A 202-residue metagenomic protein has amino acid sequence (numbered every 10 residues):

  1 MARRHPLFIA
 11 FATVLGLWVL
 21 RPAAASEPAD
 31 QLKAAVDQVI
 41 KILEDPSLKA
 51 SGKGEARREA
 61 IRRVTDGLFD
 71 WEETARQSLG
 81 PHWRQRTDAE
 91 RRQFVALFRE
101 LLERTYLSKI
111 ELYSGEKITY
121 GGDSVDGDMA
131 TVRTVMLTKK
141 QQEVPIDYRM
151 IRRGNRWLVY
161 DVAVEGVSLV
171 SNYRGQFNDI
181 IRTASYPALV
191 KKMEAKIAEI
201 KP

Functional and structural regions predicted by a protein language model:
R3-F8: N-terminal export leaders
I9-W18: Bacterial N-terminal signal peptides
L20-A25: Sec/Tat signal peptide C-region and signal peptidase I cleavage site
E27-T105: Early exported N-terminus immediately downstream of N-terminal targeting peptides
D30, K41, D45-G52, A56 (+7 more regions): Surface-exposed, polar/charged faces of alpha-helical domains in mature secreted/periplasmic/lumenal proteins
R104-V144, M193-P202: Surface-exposed, charged secondary-structure patches
E143-S171: Short beta-strand edge/turn micro-motifs at domain boundaries
D161-P202: Low-complexity, intrinsically disordered terminal/linker segments enriched in charged and Gly/Pro repeats
